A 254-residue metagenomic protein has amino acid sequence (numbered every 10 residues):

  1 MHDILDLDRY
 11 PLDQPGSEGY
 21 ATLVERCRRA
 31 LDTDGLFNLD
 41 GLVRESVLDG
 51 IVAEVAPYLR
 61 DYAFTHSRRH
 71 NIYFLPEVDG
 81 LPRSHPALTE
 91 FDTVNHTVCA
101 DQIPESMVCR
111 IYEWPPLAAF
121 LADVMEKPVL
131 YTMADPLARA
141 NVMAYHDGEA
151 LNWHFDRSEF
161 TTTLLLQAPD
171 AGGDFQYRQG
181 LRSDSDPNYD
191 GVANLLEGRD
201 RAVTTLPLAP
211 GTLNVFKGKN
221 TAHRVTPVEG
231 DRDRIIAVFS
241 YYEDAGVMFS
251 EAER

Functional and structural regions predicted by a protein language model:
M1-T33: Fe(II)/2-oxoglutarate
G41, G218-K219: Conserved "cap/hinge" positions at secondary-structure junctions
V43-R44, G50-E54, Y58, P82-D135: Signature of the catalytic double-stranded beta-helix
A56-S67: Cytochrome P450 catalytic domain signature, combining two hallmark sequence patches
D101-C109, P116-L213: Catalytic core of non-heme Fe(II) oxygenases with the double-stranded beta-helix
L151, A222-E229: Short beta-strand His + acidic residue motifs that chelate non-heme Fe in jelly-roll/DSBH and cupin folds
T161-L164, V215, D231-G246: A short hydrophobic beta-strand segment most commonly corresponding to one strand of the jelly-roll/cupin
